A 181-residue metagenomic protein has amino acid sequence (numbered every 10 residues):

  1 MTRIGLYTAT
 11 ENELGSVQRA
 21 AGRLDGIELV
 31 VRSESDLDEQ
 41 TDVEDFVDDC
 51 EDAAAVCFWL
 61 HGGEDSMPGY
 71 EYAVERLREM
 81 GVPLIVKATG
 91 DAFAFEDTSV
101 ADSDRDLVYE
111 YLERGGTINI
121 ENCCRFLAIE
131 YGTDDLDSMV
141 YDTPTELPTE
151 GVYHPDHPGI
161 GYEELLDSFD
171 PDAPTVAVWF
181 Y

Functional and structural regions predicted by a protein language model:
M1-Y181: An N-terminal assembly and electron-transfer interface module characteristic of large anaerobic redox and radical
